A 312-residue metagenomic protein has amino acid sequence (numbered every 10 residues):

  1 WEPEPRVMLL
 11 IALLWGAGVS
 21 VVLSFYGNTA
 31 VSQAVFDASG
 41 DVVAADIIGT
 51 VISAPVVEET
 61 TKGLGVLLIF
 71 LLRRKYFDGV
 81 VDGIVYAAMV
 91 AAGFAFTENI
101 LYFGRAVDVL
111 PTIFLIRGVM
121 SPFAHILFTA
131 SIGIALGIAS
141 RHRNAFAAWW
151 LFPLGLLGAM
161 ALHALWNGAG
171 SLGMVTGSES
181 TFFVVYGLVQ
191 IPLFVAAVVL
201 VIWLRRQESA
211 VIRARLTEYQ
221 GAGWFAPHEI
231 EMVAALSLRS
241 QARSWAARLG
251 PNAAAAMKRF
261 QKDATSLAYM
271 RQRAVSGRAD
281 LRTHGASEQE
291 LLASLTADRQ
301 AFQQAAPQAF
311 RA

Functional and structural regions predicted by a protein language model:
W1-A312: Hydrophobic alpha-helical segments at protein termini of multi-pass membrane proteins
